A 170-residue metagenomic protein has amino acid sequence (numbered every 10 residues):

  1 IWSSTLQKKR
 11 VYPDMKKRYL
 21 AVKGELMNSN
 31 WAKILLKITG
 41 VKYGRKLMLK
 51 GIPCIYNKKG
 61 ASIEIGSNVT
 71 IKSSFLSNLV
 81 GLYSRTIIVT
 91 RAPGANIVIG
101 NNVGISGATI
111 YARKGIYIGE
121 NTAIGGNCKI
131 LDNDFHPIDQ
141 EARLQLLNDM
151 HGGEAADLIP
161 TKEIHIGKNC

Functional and structural regions predicted by a protein language model:
I1-A142, L147-N169: Domain-scale signature associated with acetyltransferase and cell-envelope carbohydrate enzymes
